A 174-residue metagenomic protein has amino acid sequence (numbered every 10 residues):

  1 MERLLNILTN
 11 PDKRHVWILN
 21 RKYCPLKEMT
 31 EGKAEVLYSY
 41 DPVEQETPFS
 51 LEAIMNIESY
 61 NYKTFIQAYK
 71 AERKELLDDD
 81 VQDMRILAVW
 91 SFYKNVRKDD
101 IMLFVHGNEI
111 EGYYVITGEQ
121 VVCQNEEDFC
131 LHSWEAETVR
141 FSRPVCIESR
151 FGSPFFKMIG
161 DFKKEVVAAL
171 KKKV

Functional and structural regions predicted by a protein language model:
M1-S91: Compositionally biased, charged N-terminal/linker segments
R14-V16, K98-I101, I110-E111: Short, surface-exposed beta-edge/turn micro-motifs
N20, F104-G107: Short His-Asn-centered micro-motif
K74-D78, V167, V174: Residue-level signal for secondary-structure boundary elements
S91-V105: Short coil-to-beta transition motif at edge beta-strands of beta-rich domains
E109, V115-K172: Aromatic- and Lys/Arg-enriched surface recognition patch
